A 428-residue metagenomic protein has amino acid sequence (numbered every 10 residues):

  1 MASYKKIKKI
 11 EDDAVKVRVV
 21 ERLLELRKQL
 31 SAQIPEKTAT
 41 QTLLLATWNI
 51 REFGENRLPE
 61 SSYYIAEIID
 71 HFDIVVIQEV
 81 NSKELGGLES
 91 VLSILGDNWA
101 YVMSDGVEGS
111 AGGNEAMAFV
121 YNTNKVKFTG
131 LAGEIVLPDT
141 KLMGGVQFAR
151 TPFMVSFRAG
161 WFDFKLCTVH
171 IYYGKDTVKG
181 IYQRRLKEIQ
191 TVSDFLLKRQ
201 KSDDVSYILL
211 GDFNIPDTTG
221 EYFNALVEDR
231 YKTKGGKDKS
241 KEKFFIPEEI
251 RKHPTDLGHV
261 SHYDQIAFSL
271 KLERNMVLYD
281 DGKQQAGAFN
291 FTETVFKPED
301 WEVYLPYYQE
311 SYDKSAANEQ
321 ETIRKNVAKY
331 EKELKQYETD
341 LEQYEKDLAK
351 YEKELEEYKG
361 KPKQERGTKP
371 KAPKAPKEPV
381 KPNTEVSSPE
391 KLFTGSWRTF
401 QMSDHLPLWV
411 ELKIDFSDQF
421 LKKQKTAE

Functional and structural regions predicted by a protein language model:
M1-A32, Q200-Y207, I215-E428: Metal-dependent phosphoester-hydrolase catalytic domains
R18, R22-L23, V80-D163: Structured beta-strand-rich core segments of catalytic domains in phosphoester-bond hydrolases
V19, S61-I65, E84-V91, A116 (+4 more regions): Stable alpha-helical elements in mature extracytoplasmic
I34-L45, N124-K127, M143, Q147-K175 (+2 more regions): Beta-strand-turn-beta hairpins that frame and shape the catalytic cleft of phosphate-ester-processing enzymes
T42, I50-P59, L142, K175-R184: Acidic/histidine-rich helix-loop elements that form or flank divalent-metal/phosphate-binding sites at the catalytic
L45-I50, I68-E89, V120, V155 (+4 more regions): Active-site beta-strand/loop signature of hydrolases that rely on acidic residues for catalysis
I50-E55, V80-E84, G106-A111, K125-K127 (+6 more regions): Solvent-exposed loop/turn segments at secondary-structure junctions within structured extracellular/periplasmic domains
A159-Q190, D194, T426-A427: Metal-dependent phosphoester/phosphodiester hydrolase catalytic core
